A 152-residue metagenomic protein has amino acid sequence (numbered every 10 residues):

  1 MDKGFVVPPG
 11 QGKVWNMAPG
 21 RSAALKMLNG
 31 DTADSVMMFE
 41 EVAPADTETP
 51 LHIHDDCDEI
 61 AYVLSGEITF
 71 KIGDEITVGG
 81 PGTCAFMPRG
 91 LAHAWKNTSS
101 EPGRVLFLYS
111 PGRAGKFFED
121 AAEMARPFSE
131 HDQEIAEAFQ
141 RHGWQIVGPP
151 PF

Functional and structural regions predicted by a protein language model:
M1-V36, E123, P127-F152: A short, N-terminal "cap"/entry segment at the start of jelly-roll beta-barrel domains of the cupin/DSBH fold
V7-P8, E67, D74-A92: Short acidic-glycine-tyrosine-enriched beta hairpin
L25, F39-H54: Conserved short histidine dyad/triad with adjacent acidic residue
T32, T69, G80, R89-G115: Ligand-binding loop in jelly-roll beta-barrel domains
S35, E59-Y62, D120: Residue-level recognition of specific faces of alpha-helices
T47, I68, F86, V147: Hydrophobic small-molecule pocket/channel-lining residues, especially in calycin-type beta-barrels
D56-I68, G73: Glycine- and acidic-residue-biased ligand/ion/polar-headgroup-sensing regions
S100-Q140: A contiguous, mid-protein "functional segment" used to position or interact with cofactors/ions or partner subunits
